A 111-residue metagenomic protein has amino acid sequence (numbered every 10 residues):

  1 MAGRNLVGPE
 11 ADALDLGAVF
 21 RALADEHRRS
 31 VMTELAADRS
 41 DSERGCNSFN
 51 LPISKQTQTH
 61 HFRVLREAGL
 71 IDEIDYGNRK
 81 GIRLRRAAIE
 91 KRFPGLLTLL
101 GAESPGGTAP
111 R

Functional and structural regions predicted by a protein language model:
M1-G17, T33-D38, D75, R85-R111: Amphipathic alpha-helical dimerization/coiled-coil segments that flank or bridge DNA-binding/regulatory modules
A18-A22, E26-S54, Y76-A88: N-terminal helix-turn-helix DNA-binding core of bacterial DNA-binding proteins
D25, H61, P94: Conserved acidic functional residues
G45, T57, A102-S104: Juxtamembrane helix-loop transition sites at the ends of transmembrane segments in multi-pass membrane proteins
N47-A68: Canonical helix-turn-helix DNA-binding module
R66-Y76: A short, conserved structural fragment
